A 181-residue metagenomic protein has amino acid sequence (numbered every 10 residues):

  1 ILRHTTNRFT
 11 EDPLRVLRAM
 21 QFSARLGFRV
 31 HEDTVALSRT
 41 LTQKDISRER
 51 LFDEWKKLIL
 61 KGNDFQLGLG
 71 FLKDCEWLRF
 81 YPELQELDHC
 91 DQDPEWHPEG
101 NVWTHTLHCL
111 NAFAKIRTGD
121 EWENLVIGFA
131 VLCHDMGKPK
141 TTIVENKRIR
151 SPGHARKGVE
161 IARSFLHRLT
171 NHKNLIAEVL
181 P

Functional and structural regions predicted by a protein language model:
I1-L132, M136-G153, K157-N174: Glycine- and charge-enriched loop/helix tracts that form the active or gating conduit in phosphate/cation-handling
I176-P181: Phosphate-backbone recognition surface of nucleic-acid-processing proteins
